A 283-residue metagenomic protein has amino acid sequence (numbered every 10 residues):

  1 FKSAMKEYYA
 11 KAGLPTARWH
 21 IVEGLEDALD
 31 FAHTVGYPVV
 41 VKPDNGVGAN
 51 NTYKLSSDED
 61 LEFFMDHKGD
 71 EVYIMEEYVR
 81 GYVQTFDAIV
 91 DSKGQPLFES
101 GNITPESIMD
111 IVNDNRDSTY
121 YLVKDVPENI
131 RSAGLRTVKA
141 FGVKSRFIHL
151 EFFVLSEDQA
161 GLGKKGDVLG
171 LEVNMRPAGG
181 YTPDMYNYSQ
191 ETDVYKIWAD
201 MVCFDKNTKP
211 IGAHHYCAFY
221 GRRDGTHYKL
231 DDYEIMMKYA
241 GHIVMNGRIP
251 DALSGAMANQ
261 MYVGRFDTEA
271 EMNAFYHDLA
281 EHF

Functional and structural regions predicted by a protein language model:
F1-G81, D91-P96, S118-S132, H277-E281: Active-site nucleotide/adenylate-binding loops and adjacent lid/helix of ATP-dependent enzymes
L14, F141-V143, Y239-G241: Short secondary-structure junctions
P43-N45, I111-V112, L253-M257: Short, flexible turn/loop "capping" segments at secondary-structure junctions
G48-A49, G81-V83, H214, A256: Short acidic/glycine-enriched loop/turn segments that link adjacent beta-strands
N51-T52, T182-M185: A short secondary-structure junction signal
K68-V72, Y78-Y120, P127-L169, N174-T182 (+2 more regions): Phosphate-binding core of ATP-grasp and ATP-grasp-like enzymes
D184-D200: Gly/Ser/Thr-rich active-site loops/lids in small-molecule metabolic enzymes that frequently grip phosphoryl groups
I197-F283: Peripheral (often C-terminal) accessory segments that flank ATP-dependent C-N-forming ligase machineries
